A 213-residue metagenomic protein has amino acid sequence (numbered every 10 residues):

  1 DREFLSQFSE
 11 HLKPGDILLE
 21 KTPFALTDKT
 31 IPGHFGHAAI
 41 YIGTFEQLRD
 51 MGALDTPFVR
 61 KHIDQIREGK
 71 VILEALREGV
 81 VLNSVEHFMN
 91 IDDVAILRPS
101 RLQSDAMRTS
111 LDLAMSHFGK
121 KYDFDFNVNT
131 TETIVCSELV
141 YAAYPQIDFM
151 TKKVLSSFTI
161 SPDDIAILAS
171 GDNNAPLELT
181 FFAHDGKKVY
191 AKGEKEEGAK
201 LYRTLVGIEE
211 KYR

Functional and structural regions predicted by a protein language model:
D1-R213: Cysteine-nucleophile amide-bond enzymes
